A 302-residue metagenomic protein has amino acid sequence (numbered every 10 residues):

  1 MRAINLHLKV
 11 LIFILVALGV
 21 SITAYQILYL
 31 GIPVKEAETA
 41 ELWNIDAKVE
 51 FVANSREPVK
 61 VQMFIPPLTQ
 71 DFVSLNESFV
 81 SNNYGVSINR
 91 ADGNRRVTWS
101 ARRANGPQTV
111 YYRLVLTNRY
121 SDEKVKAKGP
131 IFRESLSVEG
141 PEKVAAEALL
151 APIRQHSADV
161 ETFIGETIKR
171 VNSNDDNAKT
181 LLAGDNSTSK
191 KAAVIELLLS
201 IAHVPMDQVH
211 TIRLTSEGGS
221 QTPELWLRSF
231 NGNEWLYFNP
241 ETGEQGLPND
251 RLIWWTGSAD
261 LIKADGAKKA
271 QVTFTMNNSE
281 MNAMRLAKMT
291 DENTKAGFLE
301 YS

Functional and structural regions predicted by a protein language model:
M1-H7: Short, Lys/Arg-rich N-terminal segment immediately upstream of the first membrane anchor
H7-V125, G129-P130, M276-Y301: Intrinsically disordered, low-complexity N-terminal segments that are enriched in acidic
N54-R56, A104-P107, A158, A202 (+1 more regions): A short, structured loop/turn motif at beta-sheet edges
V61, V160-F163, T167, K191 (+1 more regions): Stable alpha-helical elements in mature extracytoplasmic
Q62, K179-D185, W226, E300-S302: Mature catalytic core of soluble alpha/beta enzymes
L68, N82, S189, P240-Q245: Short, solvent-exposed aromatic-acidic interface loops
P107-N186: Acidic low-complexity segments
A193-N277: Hydrophobic/aromatic-rich core segments of domains that either
